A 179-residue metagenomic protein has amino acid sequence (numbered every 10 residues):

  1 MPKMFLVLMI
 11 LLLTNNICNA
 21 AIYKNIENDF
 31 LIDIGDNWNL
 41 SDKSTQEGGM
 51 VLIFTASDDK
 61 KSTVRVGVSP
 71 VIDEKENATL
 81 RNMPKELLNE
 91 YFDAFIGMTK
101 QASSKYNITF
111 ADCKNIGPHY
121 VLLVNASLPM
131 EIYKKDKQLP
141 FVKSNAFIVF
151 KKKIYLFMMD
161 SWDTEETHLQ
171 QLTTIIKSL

Functional and structural regions predicted by a protein language model:
M4-T14: Sec-dependent N-terminal signal peptides
N16-A20: Sec/Tat signal peptide C-region and signal peptidase I cleavage site
A21-V51: N-terminal "mature-domain start" segment
D29, N82-N89, E166-Q170: Soluble non-cytosolic domains of exported or imported proteins
D36-W38, S44-T45, P70, N125-L128 (+1 more regions): A mature extracytoplasmic/lumenal domain signature
W38, K151-L179: Surface-exposed amphipathic alpha-helical segments
Q46-K143, F147-V149: Conserved polar/disulfide-associated segments of primarily extracytoplasmic proteins
